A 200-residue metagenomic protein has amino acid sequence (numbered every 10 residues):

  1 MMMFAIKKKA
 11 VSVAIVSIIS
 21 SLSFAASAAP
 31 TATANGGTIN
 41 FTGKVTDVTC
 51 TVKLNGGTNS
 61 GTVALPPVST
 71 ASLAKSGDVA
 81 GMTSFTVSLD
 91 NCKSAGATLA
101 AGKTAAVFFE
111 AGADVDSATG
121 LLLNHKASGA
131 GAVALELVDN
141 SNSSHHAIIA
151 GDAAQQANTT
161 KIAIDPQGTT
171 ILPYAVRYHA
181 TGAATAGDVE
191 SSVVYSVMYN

Functional and structural regions predicted by a protein language model:
M2-S12, F24-N200: Mature extracellular/passenger domains of Gram-negative fimbrial/pilin and adhesin proteins
V13-S21: Bacterial N-terminal signal peptides
